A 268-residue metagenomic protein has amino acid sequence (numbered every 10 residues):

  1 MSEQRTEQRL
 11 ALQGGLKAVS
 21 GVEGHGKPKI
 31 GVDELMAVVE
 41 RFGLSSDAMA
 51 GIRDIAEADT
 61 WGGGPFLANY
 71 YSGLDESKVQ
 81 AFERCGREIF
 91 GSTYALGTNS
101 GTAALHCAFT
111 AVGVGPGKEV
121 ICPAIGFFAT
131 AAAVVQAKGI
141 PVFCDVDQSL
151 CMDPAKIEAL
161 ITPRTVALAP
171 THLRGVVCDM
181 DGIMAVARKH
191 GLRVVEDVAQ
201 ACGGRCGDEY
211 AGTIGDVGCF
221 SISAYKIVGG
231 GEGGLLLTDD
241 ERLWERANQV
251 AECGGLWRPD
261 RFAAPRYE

Functional and structural regions predicted by a protein language model:
M1-S100, C107-T110, R188: Conserved PLP-binding active-site segment in aminotransferase class I/II-type PLP enzymes
Q4-G24, G31, A201-G207, I214-E268: Active-site region of PLP-dependent enzymes
G86, A104, V120-I121, V134 (+2 more regions): Hydrophobic alpha-helical segments that mediate membrane insertion or helix-helix packing
S92, G139-I140, L192: Short glycine/serine/threonine/alanine-rich loop segments
A95, A104, A108, G139 (+3 more regions): Small-residue (primarily alanine) positions within well-ordered alpha-helices, especially packing/interaction faces
L96, I121, V142, V194-V195 (+1 more regions): Structural detector of well-ordered beta-strand residues that form the stable sheet scaffold of enzyme domains
H106-I161, A167-A169: Conserved PLP-anchoring active-site segment centered on the Schiff-base-forming lysine
Q148-E245: Active-site phosphate-binding strand-loop segment of PLP-dependent enzymes
